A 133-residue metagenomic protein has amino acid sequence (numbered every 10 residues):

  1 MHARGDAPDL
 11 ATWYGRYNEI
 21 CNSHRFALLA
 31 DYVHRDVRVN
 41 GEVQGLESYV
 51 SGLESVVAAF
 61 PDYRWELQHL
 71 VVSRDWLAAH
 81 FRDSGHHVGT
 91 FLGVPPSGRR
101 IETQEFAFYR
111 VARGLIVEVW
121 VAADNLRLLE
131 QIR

Functional and structural regions predicted by a protein language model:
M1-R133: C-terminal and inter-domain tail/linker signature
